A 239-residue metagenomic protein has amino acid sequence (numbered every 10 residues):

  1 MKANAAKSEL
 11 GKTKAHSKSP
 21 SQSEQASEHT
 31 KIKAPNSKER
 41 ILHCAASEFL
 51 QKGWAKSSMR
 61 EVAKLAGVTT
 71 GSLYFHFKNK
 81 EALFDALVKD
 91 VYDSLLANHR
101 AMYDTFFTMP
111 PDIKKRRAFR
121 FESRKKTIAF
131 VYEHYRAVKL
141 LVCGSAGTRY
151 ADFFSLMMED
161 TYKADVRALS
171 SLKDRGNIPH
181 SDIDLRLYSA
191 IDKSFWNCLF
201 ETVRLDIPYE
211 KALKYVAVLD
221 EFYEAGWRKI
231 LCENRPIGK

Functional and structural regions predicted by a protein language model:
M1-A34, R235-K239: N-terminal intrinsically disordered/low-complexity leader segments
R40, C44, E48-A82, A86: Helix-turn-helix
M59, K89-L96, Y103: Short, basic, alpha-helical segments at the C-terminal edge of helix-turn-helix-like DNA-binding modules
F77, C143-G147: Short helix-capping/turn signature of helix-turn-helix
A86, R100-Y132: Hydrophobic alpha-helical connector segments
E122, K126-E133, T148-D174, R186-K193: Amphipathic alpha-helical packing segments from all-alpha helical-bundle domains
K139-C143, A168-Y223, I230-K239: Hydrophobic/aromatic-rich alpha-helical bundle segments in the mid-to-C-terminal region
